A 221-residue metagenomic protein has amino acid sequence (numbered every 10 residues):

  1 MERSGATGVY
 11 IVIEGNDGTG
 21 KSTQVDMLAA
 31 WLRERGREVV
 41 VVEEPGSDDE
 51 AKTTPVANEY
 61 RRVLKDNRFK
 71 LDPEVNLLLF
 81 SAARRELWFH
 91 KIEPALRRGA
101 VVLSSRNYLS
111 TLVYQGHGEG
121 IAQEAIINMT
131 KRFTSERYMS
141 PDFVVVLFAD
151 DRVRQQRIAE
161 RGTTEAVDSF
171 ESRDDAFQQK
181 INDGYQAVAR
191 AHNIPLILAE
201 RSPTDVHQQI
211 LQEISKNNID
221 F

Functional and structural regions predicted by a protein language model:
E2-S4, A29, R152-F221: NTP-dependent small-molecule kinase module
A6-Y10: Pre-Walker A (Motif I) flank of P-loop NTPase domains
I13: Hydrophobic anchor at the beta1->P-loop junction of P-loop NTPases
N16: P-loop (Walker A) phosphate-binding loop of NTP-binding proteins
K21: Conserved lysine of the Walker
Q24: Hydrophobic positions on the alpha1 helix immediately C-terminal to the Walker A/P-loop
R37-S135: ATP-dependent small-molecule kinase phosphotransfer cores that center on conserved nucleotide phosphate-binding segments
S110-D183: A glycine- and Lys/Arg-enriched "phosphate-lid" helix/loop adjacent to the NTP-binding pocket of small-molecule kinases
